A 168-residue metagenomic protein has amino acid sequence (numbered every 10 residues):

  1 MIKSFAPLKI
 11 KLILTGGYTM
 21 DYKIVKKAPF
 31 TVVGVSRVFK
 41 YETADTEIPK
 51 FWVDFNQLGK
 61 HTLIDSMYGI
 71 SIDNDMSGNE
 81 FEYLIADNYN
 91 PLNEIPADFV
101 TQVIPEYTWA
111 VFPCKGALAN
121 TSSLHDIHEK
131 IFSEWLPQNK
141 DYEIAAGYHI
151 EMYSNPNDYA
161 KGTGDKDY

Functional and structural regions predicted by a protein language model:
I2-Y168: A solvent-exposed interaction/effector surface
